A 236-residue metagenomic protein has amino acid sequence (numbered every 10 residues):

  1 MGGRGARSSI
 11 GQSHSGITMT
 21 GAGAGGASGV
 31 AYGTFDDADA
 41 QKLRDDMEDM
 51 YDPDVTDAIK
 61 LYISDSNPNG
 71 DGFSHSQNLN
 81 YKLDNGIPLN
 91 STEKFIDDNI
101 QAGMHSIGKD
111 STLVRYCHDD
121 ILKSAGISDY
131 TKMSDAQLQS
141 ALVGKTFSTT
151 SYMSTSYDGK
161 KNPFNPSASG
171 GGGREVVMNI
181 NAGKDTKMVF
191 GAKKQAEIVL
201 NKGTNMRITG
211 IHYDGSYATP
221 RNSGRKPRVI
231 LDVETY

Functional and structural regions predicted by a protein language model:
M1-A24: Hydrophobic, membrane-inserting alpha-helical segments
G21-Y236: Mono-ADP-ribosyltransferase
